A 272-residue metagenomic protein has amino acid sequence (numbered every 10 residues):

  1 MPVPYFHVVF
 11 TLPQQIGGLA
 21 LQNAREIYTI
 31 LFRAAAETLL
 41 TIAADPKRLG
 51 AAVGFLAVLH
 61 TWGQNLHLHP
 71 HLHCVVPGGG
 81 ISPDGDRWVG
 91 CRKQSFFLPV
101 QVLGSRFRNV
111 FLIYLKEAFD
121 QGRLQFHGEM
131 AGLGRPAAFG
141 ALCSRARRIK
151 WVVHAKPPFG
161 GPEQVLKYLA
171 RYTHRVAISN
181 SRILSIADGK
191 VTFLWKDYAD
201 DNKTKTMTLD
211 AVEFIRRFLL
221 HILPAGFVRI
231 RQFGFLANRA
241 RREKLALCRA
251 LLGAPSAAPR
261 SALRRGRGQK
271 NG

Functional and structural regions predicted by a protein language model:
M1-G272: Beta->alpha loop/short-helix hinge microenvironment recognizer with preference for catalytic Tyr/His contexts
